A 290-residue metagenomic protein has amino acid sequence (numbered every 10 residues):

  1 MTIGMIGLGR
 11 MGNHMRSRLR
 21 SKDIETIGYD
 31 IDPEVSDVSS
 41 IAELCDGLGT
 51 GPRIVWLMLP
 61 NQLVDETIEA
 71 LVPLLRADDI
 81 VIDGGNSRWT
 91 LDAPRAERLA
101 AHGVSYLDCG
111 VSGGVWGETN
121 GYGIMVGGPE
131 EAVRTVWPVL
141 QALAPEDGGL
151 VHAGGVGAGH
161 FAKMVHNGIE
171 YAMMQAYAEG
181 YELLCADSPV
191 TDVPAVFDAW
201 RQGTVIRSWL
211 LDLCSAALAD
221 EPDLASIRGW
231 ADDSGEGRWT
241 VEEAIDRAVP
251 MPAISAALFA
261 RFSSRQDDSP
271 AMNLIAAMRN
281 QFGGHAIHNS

Functional and structural regions predicted by a protein language model:
M1-G9, H14-E25, W89, A93 (+3 more regions): Metal- and O2-centered redox machinery and metal/ROS homeostasis
M1-I54, D78, V115-G117, N280: NAD(P)+-binding Rossmann beta1-loop-alpha1 motif at the extreme N-terminus of oxidoreductases
I3, T67, R88-A178: Rossmann-fold dinucleotide-binding core
T26, Y106-L107, M251: Hydrophobic beta-strand scaffold residues
I31-P94, E118-G127: Rossmann-like NAD(P)-binding element
T135, G157-H285: Helical "substrate-binding/catalytic lid" subdomain of Rossmann-like NAD(P)-dependent dehydrogenases/reductases
